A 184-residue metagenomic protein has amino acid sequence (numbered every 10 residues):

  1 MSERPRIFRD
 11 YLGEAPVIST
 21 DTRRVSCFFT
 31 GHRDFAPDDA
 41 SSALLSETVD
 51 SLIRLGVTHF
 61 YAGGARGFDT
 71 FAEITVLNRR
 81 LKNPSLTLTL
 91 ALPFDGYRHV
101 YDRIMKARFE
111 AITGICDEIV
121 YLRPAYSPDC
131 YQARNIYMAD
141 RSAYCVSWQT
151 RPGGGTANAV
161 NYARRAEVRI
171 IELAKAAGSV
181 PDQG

Functional and structural regions predicted by a protein language model:
R4-G184: Acidic/glycine-enriched connector segments
